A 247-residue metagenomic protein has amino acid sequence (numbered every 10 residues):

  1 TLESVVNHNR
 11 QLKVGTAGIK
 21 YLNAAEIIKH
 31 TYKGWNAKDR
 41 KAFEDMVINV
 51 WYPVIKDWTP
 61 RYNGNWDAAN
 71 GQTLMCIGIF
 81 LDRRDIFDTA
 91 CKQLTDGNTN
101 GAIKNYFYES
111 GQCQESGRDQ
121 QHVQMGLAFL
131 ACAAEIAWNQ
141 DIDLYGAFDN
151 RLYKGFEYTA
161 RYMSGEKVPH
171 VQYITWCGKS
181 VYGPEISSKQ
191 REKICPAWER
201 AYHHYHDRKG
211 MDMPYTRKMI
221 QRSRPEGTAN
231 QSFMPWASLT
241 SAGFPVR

Functional and structural regions predicted by a protein language model:
T1-D141, D149: Aromatic-lined, polymer-binding surfaces characteristic of secreted/periplasmic polysaccharide-degrading enzymes
A24, F43, V47, A90 (+6 more regions): Generic structural signal of hydrophobic/aromatic residues within well-ordered alpha-helices of folded domains
I136, Q140, K154-G155, P169-R247: Terminal, non-catalytic domain-edge segments
L144-T159: Short secondary-structure subsegments characteristic of cysteine-rich extracellular domains
A160, S164: Acidic, mature catalytic/reactive cores of soluble proteins
